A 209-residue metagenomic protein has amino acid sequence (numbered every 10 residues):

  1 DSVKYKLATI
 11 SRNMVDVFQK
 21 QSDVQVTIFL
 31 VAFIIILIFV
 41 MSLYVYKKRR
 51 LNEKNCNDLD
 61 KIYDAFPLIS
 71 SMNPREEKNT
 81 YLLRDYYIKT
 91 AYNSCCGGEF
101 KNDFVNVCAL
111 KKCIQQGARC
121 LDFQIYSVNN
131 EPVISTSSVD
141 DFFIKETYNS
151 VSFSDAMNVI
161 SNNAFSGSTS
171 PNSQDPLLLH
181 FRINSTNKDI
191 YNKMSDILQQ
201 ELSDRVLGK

Functional and structural regions predicted by a protein language model:
S2-C120, Y126-K209: Long, acidic (Asp/Glu-rich), low-complexity accessory segments flanking structured domains
